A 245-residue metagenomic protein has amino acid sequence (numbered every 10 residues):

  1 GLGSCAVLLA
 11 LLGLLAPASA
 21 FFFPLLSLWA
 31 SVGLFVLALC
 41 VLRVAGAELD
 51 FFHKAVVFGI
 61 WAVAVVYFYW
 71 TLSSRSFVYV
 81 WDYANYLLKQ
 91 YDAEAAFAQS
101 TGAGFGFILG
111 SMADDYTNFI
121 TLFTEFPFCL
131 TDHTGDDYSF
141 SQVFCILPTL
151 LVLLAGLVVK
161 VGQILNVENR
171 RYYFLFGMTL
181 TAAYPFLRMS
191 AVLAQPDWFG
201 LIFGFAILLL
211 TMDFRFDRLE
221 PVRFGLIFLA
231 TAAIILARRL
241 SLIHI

Functional and structural regions predicted by a protein language model:
G1-Y69: Start-transfer (signal-anchor) and selected internal transmembrane alpha helices of multi-pass inner/ER membrane
P17, R223-R239: Membrane-interface alpha helices of multi-pass inner-membrane proteins
N85-A93, T101-H133, F140-L147, L154: Short hydrophobic/aromatic helix or loop-helix immediately within or flanking a transmembrane segment in polytopic
F140-V167, A206: Transmembrane-helix motifs of polytopic, lipid-linked glycan transferases
N166-E168, F205-R223, I234: Membrane-interface transmembrane helices that cradle and orient dolichyl/undecaprenyl
F174-P185, T231-I235: Short helix- or helix-capping micro-motifs that position conserved polar/aromatic residues at function-defining sites
F186-F199: Short acidic/glycine- and proline-prone juxtamembrane loop motifs at membrane-interface regions of multi-pass membrane
I243-I245: Conserved small/polar residues in nucleotide/adenosyl-binding loops
